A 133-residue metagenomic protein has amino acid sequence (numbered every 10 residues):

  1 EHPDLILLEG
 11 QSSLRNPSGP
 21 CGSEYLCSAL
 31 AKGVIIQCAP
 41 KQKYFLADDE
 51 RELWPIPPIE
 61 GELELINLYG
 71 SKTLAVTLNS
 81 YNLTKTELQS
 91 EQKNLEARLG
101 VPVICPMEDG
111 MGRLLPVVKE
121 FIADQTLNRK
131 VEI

Functional and structural regions predicted by a protein language model:
E1-H2: Short, well-structured alpha-helical segments in soluble
L5-G110: Conserved catalytic-core segment of NTP-binding enzymes
V103-I133: Peripheral docking tails and interdomain loops at the edges of cofactor- or intermediate-handling domains
